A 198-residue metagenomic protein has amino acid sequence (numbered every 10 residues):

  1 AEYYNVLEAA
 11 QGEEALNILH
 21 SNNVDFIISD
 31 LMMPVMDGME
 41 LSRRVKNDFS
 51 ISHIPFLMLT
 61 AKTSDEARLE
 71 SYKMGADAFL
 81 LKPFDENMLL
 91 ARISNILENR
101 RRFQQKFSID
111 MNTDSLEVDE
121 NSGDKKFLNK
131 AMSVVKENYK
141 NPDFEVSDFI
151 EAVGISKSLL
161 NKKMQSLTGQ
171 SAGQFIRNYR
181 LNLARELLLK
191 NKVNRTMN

Functional and structural regions predicted by a protein language model:
A1-L7, S21, K162, L167: Two-component/phosphorelay signaling modules centered on CheY-like receiver
E8-F26, L189-K190: Acidic, metal-coordinating helix/loop segments flanking the phosphotransfer/catalytic sites of two-component signaling
M33: Receiver (REC) domain active-site loop signature in two-component systems and cognate sites in sensor histidine kinases
F84-I93, L97: C-terminal output helix
S166-N198: Terminal helix-turn-helix DNA-binding modules in bacterial transcription factors
